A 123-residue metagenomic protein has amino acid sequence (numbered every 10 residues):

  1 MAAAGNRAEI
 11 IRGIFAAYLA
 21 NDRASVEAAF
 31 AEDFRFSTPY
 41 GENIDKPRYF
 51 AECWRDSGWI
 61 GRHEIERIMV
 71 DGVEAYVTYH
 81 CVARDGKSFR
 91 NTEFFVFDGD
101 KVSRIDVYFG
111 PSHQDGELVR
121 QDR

Functional and structural regions predicted by a protein language model:
M1-A24, A28, E32, V73 (+1 more regions): Short, low-complexity N-terminal intrinsically disordered segments enriched in polar/charged residues
A2-A3, S37-P39, R48-R123: A beta-strand edge to alpha-helix "cap/lid" segment located at domain peripheries
E42-I44: Acidic-and-aromatic substrate-binding clefts and catalytic sites of carbohydrate-active enzymes
